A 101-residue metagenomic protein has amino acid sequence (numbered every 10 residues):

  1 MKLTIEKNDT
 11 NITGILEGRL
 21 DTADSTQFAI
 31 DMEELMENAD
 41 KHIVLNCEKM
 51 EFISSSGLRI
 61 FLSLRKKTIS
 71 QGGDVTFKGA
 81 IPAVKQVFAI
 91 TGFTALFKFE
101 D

Functional and structural regions predicted by a protein language model:
M1-I15: Short beta-strand/loop segment at the start of cytosolic alpha/beta domains
R19-L96: Amphipathic alpha-helical interaction surfaces in cytosolic regulatory modules
K98-D101: Short acidic-hydrophobic, aromatic-tinged amphipathic segments that line or gate anion-handling sites
